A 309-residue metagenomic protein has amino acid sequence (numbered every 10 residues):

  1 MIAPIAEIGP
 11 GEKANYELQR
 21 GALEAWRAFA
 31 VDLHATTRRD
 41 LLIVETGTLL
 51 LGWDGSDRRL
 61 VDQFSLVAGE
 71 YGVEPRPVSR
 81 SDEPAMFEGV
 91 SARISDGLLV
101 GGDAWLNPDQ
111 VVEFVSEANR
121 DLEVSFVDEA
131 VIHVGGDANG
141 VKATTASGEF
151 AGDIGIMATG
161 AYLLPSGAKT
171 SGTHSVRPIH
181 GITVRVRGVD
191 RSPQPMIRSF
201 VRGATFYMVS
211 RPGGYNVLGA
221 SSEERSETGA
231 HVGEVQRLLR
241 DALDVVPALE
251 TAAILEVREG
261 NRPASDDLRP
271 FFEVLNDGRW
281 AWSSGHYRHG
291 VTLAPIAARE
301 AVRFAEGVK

Functional and structural regions predicted by a protein language model:
M1-E83: Dinucleotide-binding Rossmann-like beta1-alpha1 core, especially the glycine-rich loop that anchors the ADP
K13, V134-R240, V245-E250: Flavin-dependent oxidoreductases
A14-R20, L51-L60, L98-E117, G229-E234 (+1 more regions): Short beta-strand to alpha-helix junction loop
R39-G52, Y71, R76-D121, S221-R225 (+1 more regions): Helix-loop-beta segment of a Rossmann-like dinucleotide-binding subdomain
I43-E45, F126-D128, R177-G181, P247-E259: A short coil-to-beta-strand element that immediately follows conserved catalytic motifs
S56, F87-I94, G135-K142, F150 (+2 more regions): A short, glycine/Asx- and small/polar-enriched loop/turn that sits immediately N-terminal to a beta-strand
G97-A146, F150, I154, A158: Helical element adjacent to the flavin cofactor pocket in flavoenzyme catalytic cores
A248-K309: C-terminal catalytic lobe of FAD-dependent flavoproteins
